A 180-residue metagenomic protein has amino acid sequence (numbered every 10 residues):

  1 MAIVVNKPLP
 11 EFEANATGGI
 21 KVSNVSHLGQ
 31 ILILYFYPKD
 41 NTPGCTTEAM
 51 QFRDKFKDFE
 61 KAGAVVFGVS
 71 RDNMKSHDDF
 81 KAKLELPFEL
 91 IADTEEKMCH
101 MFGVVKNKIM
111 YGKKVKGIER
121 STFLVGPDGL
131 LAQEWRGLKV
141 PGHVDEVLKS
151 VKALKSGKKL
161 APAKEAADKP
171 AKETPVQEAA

Functional and structural regions predicted by a protein language model:
M1-A180: Chalcogenol-based redox active-site neighborhoods
